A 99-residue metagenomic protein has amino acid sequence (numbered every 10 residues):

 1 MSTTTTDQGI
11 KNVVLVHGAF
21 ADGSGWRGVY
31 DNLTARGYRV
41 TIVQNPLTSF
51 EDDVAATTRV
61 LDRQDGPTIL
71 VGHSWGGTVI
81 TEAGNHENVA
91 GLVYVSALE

Functional and structural regions predicted by a protein language model:
T6-G66: Active-site catalytic motif of lipid deacylating hydrolases and related acyltransferases
G66-E99: Conserved hydrolase catalytic core segment
